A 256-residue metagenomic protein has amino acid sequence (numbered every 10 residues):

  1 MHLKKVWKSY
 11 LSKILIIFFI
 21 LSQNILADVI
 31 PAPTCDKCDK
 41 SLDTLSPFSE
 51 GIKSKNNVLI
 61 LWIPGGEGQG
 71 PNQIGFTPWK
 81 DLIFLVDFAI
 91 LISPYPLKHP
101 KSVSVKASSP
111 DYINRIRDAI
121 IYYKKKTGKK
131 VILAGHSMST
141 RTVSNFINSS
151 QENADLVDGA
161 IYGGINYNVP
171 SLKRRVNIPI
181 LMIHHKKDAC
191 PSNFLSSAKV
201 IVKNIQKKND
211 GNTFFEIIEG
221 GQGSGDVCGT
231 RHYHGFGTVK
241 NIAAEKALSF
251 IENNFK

Functional and structural regions predicted by a protein language model:
A27-K55: N-terminal cap/lid segment of alpha/beta-hydrolase-fold proteins
K53-L85: Short, surface-exposed "cap/lid" segments of acyl-processing enzymes
G75, P191-I205: Short alpha-helix in the alpha/beta-hydrolase fold that links the catalytic acid
V86-S102: Conserved alpha/beta-hydrolase
S104-K126: Alpha/beta-hydrolase active-site loop
A134-V143: Gly/Ala-rich beta-loop-alpha elbow adjacent to hydrolase catalytic centers
V176, M182-H184: Short beta-strand/loop motif that positions the catalytic acidic residue of the alpha/beta-hydrolase fold
G211-K256: C-terminal catalytic histidine-bearing segment of alpha/beta-hydrolase fold enzymes
